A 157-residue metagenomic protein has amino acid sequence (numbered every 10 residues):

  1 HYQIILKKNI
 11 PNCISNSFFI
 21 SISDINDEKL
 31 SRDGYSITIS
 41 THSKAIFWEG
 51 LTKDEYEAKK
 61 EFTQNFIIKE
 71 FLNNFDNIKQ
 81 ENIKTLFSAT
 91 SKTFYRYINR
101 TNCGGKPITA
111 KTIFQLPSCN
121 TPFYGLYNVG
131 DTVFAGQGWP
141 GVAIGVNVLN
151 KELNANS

Functional and structural regions predicted by a protein language model:
H1-S31: Mid-domain catalytic core of redox enzymes that form a hydrophobic substrate pocket/lid adjacent to a catalytic redox
P11-C13, E55-K92: Flavin-binding catalytic cores
S23-D27, H42-I46, V133-F134: Short, glycine-/Ser/Thr-/acidic-enriched flexible segments
D27-G34, P117-P122: Short glycine/proline-enriched loop/turn "hinge" motifs that connect secondary-structure elements and lie
E28-L30, W48-E49, G136-G138, E152: Short helix/loop capping segments that flank catalytic or ligand/cofactor-binding pockets
S31-E70: Conserved FAD/dinucleotide-binding core of flavoprotein oxidoreductases
N73-A135: A glycine-rich dinucleotide-binding beta-alpha-beta segment and adjacent secondary-structure elements that constitute
L126, D131-N154: A conserved FAD-binding loop/helix module that cradles the flavin
